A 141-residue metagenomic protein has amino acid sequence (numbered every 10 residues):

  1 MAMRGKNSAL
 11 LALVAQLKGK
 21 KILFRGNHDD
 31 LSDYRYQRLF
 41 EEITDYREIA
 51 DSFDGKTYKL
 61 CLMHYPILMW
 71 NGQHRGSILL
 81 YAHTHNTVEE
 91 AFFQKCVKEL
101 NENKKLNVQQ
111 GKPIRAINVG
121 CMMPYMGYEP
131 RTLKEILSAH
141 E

Functional and structural regions predicted by a protein language model:
M1, I22-N27, L62-M63, L79-H83 (+1 more regions): Active-site neighborhood of phospho(di)ester-bond hydrolases with catalytic His/Asp-centered motifs
M1-E48: Core catalytic region of metal-dependent phosphoesterases/phosphodiesterases, especially metallo-beta-lactamase-like
G26-S32, Y65-L68, T84-T87: Short, polar loop motifs at secondary-structure junctions
E48-D54, L68, G72-I78, T84-E141: Binuclear metal-dependent phosphoesterase catalytic core
Y58: An anion-binding catalytic pocket shared by soluble metabolic enzymes
